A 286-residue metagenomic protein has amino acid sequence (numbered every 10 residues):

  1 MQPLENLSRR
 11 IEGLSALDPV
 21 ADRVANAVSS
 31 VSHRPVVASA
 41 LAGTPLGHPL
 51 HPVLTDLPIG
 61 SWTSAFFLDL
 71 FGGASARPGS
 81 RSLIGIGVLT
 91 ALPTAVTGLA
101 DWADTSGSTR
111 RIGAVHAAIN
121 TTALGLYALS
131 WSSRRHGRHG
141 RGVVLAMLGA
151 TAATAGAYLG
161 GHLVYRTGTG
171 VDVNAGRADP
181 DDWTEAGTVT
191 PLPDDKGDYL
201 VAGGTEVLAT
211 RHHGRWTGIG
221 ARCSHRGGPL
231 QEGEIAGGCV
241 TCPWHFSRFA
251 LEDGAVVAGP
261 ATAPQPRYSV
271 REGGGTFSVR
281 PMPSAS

Functional and structural regions predicted by a protein language model:
M1-S286: Short amphipathic, positively biased membrane-proximal segments that drive organelle/inner-membrane targeting
